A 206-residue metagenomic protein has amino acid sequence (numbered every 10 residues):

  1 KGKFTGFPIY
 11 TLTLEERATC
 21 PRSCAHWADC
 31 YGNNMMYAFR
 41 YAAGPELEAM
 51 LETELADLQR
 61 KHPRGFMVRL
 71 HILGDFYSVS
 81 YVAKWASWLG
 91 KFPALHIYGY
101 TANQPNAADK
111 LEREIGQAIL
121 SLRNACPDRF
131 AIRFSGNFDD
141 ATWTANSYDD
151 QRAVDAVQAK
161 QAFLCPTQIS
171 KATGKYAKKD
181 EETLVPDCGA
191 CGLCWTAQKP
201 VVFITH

Functional and structural regions predicted by a protein language model:
K1-H206: Class I S-adenosyl-L-methionine
